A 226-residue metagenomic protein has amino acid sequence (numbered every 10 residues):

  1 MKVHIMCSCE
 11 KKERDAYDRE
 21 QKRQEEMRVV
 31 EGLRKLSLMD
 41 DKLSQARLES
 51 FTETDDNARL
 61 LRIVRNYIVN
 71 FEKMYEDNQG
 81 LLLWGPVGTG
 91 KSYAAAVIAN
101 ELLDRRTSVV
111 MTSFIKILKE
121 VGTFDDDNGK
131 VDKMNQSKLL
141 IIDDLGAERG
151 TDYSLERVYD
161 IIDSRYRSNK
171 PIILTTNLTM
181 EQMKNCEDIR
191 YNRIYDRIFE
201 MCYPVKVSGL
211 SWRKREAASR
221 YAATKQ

Functional and structural regions predicted by a protein language model:
M1-R59, G209, R215-Q226: A short, basic N-terminal segment
A58-R65, A99-L139, R149-E156: Short glycine-rich substrate-engagement loop in P-loop NTPases that contacts/grips substrate
I63-Y75: Pre-Walker A adenine-sensing motif
K73-A95: Walker A/P-loop nucleotide-binding motif
K73-Y75, D104, D132-N135, D163-S168 (+1 more regions): Conserved catalytic network of the ASCE P-loop NTPase/AAA+ motor domain
N78-L82, S108-V109, L139, P171: Residue-level preference for the first positions of well-ordered beta-strands
L118-E120, E148-Q226: Replace "adjacent to P-loop NTPase cores in ATP/GTP-dependent enzymes" with "adjacent to NTP-binding cores
